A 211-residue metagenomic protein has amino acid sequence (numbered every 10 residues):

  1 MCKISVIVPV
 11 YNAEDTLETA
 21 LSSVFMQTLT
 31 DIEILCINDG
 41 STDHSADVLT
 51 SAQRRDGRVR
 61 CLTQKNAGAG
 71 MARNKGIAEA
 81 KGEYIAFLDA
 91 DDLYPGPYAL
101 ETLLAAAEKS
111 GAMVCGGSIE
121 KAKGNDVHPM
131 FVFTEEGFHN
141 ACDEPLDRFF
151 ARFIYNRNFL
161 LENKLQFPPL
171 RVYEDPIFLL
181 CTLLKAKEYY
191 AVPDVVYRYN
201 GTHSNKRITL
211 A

Functional and structural regions predicted by a protein language model:
M1-A211: Nucleotide-sugar donor-binding/catalytic module of glycosyltransferases that assemble extracellular/cell-envelope
